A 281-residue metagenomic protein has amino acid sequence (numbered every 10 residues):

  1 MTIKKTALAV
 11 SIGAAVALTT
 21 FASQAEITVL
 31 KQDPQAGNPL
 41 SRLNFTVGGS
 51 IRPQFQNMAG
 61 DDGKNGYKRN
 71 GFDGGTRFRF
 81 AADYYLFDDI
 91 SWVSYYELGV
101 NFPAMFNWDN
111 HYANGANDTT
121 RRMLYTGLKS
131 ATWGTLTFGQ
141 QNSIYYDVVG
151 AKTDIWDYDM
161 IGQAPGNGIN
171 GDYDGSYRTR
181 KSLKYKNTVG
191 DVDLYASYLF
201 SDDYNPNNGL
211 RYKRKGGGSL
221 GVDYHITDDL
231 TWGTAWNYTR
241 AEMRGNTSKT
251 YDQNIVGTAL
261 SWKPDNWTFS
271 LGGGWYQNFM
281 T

Functional and structural regions predicted by a protein language model:
M1-S11, Q24: Bacterial Sec-dependent N-terminal signal peptides
S11-A17: Bacterial N-terminal signal peptides
T20-A22: N-terminal signal peptide c-region/cleavage motif recognized by signal peptidases
A25-P39: A short, compositionally biased domain-edge/stem linker segment
A36-N57, Y67-S201, R214, D223-H225: Outer membrane beta-barrel
F55-G63, V100-F106, I144-V148, D202-N208 (+4 more regions): Gram-negative outer-membrane beta-barrel proteins
G63-F72, H111-D118, Y173-G175, N208-K215 (+2 more regions): Replace "Gram-negative outer membrane beta-barrel proteins" with "bacterial and organellar outer membrane beta-barrel
V189, K213-K215, S219-T281: Detector for outer-membrane/organellar transmembrane beta-barrel domains, recognizing the amphipathic beta-strand
